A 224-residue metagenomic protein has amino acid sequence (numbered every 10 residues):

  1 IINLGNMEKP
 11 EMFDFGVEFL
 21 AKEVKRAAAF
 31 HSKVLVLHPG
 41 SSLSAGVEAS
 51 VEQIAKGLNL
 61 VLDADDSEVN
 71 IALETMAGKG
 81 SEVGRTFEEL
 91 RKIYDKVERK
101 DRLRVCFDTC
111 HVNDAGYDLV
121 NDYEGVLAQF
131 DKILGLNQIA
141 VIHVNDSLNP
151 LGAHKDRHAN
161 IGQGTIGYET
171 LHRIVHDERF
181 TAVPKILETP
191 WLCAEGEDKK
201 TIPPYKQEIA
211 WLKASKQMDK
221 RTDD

Functional and structural regions predicted by a protein language model:
I2-L4, S41-L43, G78, H111-N113 (+2 more regions): A short, flexible beta-alpha/helix-coil linker loop
N3-R104, P204: Active-site acidic/histidine proton-transfer and metal-coordination neighborhood in alpha/beta enzyme cores
K56, R91-D224: Histidine-acidic metal/acid-base catalytic patches
